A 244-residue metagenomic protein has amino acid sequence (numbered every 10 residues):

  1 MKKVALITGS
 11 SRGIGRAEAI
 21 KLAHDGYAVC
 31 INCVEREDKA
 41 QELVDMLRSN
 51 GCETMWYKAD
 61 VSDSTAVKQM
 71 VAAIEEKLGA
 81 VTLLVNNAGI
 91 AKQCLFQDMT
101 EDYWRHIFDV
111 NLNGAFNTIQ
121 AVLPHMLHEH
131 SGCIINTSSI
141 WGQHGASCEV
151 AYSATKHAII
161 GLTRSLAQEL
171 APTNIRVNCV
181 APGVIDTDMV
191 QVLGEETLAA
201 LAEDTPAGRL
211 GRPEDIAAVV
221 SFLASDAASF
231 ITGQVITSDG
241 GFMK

Functional and structural regions predicted by a protein language model:
S11-G13: Conserved glycine-rich cofactor-binding loop
Y27-E42: Conserved glycine-rich Rossmann-like NAD(P)H-binding loop of the short-chain dehydrogenase/reductase
I90, Q97-F116, S131, I135 (+1 more regions): Catalytic Tyr-X3-Lys loop
L95-F96, Y103-F108, V190, T197 (+1 more regions): Substrate-binding pocket helix/loop in short-chain dehydrogenase/reductase
I119, T155, T163: Active-site helix of classical SDR
P124, Q168-P172, S229: Alpha-helical segment proximal to the catalytic Tyr-Lys
S139: Residue(s) in the substrate-gating loop at a strand-loop-helix junction that position the organic substrate next
Q143-H144, S221, T232-K244: Short C-terminal tail/terminal secondary-structure segment of NAD(P)H-dependent dehydrogenase/reductase domains
